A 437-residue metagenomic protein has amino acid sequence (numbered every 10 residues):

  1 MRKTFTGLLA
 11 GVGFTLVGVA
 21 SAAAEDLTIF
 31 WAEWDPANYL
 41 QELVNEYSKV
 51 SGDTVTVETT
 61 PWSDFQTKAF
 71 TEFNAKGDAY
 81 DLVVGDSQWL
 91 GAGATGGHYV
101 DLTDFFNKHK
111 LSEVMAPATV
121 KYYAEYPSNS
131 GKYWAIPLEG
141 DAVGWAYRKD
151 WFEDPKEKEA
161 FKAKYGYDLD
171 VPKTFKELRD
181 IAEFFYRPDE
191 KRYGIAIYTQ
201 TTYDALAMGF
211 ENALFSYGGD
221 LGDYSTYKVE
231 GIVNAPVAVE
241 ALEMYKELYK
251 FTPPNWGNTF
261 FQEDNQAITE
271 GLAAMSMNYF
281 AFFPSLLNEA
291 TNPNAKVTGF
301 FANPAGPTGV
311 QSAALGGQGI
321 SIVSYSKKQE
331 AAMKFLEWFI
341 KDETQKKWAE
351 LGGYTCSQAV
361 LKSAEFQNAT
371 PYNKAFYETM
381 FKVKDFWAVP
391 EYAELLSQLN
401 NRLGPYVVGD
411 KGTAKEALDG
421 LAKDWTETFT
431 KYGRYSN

Functional and structural regions predicted by a protein language model:
E25, K49-V50, G131-K132, W151 (+6 more regions): Extracytoplasmic/periplasmic substrate-recognition and gating elements
L27-E42, W62-S63, D141, D204 (+1 more regions): Extracytoplasmic "Venus flytrap"
T28, E42-Y122, A135, P155 (+4 more regions): Extracytoplasmic "Venus flytrap"/periplasmic binding protein-like
E58-T59, S128, Y227, N258 (+3 more regions): C-terminal capping/gating helix-and-loop segments adjacent to ligand/active sites or protein-protein/ligand interfaces
S87-A146, L206-G209, V297-P304, E365-E378 (+1 more regions): Hinge/lid segment of periplasmic solute-binding proteins
E125-E139, V143, K173-E230, A273: Extracytoplasmic/periplasmic solute-binding protein
E177-F185, Y217-G219, Y224-N258, G299 (+1 more regions): Glycine-centered hinge/linker elements that transmit conformational signals in sensory and ligand-binding systems
A295-A305, A349-N401, P405, K431-N437: Long, aromatic- and glycine/proline-rich binding clefts that accommodate carbohydrate-like moieties
